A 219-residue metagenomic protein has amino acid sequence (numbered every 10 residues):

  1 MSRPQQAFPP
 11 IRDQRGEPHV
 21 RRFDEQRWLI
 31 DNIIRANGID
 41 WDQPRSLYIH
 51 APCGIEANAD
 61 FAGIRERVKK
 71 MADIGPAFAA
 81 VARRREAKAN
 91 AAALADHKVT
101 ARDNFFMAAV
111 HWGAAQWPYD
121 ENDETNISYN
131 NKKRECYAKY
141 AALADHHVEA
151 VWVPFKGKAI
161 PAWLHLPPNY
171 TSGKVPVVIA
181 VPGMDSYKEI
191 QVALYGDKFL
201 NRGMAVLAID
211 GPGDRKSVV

Functional and structural regions predicted by a protein language model:
S2-I74: Long, non-catalytic architectural segments outside compact domain cores
P76-F78, A82, I127-T171: N-terminal cap/lid segment of alpha/beta-hydrolase-fold proteins
E86, N90-A93, T100: Hydrophobic/aromatic side-chain positions at a characteristic register within alpha-helices of tetratricopeptide repeats
E86, W112-Y119, Y137, A141: A structural signal for well-ordered alpha-helices, especially hydrophobic packing surfaces of coiled-coils
L94-K98, Y140-L143: Flexible helix-coil transition and linker loops at the boundaries of alpha-helical arrays
K98, R102-S128: Short, charge-rich amphipathic alpha-helical segments embedded in non-transmembrane helical bundles/solenoids
T171-V219: Cap/lid segment of the alpha/beta-hydrolase catalytic domain
